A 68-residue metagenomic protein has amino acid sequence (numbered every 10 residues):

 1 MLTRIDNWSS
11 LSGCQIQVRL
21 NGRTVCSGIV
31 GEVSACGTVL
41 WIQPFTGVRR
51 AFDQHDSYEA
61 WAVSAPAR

Functional and structural regions predicted by a protein language model:
M1-R68: Conserved RNA-binding domains used in RNP assembly and mRNA/RNA metabolism
